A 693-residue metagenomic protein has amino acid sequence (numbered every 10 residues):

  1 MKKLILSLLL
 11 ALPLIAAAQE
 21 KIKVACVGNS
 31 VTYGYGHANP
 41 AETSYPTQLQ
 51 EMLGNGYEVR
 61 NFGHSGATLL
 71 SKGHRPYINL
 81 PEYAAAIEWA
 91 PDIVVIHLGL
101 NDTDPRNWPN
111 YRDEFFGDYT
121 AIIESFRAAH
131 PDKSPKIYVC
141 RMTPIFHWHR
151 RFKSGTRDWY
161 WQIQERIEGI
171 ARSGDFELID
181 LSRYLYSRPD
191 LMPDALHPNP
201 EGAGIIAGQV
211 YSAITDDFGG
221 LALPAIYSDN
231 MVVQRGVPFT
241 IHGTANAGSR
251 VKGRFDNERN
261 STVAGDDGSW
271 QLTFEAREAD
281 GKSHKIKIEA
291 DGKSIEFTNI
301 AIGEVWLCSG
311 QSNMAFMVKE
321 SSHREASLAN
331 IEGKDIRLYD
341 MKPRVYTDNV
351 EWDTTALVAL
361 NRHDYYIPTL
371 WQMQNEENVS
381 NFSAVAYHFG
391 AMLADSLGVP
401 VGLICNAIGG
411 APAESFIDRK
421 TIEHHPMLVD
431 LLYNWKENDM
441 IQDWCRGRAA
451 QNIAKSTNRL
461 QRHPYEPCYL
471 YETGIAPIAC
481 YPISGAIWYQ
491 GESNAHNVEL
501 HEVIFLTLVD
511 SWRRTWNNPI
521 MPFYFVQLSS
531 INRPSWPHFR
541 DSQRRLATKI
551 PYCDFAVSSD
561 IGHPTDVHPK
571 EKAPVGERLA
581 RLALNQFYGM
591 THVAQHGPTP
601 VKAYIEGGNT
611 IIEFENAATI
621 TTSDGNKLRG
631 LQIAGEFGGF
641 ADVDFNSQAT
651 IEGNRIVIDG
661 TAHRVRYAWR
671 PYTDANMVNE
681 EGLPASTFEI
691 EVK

Functional and structural regions predicted by a protein language model:
M1-E20: Bacterial Sec-dependent N-terminal signal peptides
Q19-E20, E51, Y77-D217, P467-S559 (+1 more regions): Alpha-helical cap/lid subdomain in secreted, periplasmic, or secretory-pathway luminal O-acyl-processing enzymes
K21-C26, V31-T120, N299, V305-L307 (+7 more regions): Conserved SGNH/GDSL esterase-like catalytic core that processes O-acyl groups on lipids and polysaccharides
C26, Y339, Y346-N381, S484-S493: Short, conserved helix/loop micro-motifs enriched in His/Cys and acidic residues
G219-A247, T298-C308, A315, Q586-K602: Non-catalytic, glycine-rich low-complexity segments
A225, Q234-V237, P574, R581 (+1 more regions): Surface beta-strand/loop "capping" patches
H242-A326, L397: Extended acidic/polar, glycine-enriched regions that form or flank non-catalytic beta-rich accessory modules
R259, I611, A617-K693: C-terminal beta-sandwich/jelly-roll accessory domains of carbohydrate-active enzymes
